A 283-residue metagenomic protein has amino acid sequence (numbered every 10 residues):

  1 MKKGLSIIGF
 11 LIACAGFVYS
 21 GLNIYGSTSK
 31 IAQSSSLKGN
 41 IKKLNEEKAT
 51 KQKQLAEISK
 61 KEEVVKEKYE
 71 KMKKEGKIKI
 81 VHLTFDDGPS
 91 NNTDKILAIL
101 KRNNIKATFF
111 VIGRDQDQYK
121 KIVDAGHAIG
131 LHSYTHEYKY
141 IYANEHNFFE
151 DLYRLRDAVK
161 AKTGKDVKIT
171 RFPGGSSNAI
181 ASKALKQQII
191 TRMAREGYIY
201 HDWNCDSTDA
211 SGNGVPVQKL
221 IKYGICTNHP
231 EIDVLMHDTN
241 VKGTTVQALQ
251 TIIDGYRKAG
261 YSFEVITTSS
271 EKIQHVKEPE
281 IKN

Functional and structural regions predicted by a protein language model:
K3-T84, P89-N103, T251-D254, A259-N283: N-terminal pre-catalytic segment of deacetylase/amide-hydrolase enzymes
F10, F17, F85, F109-F110 (+4 more regions): Phenylalanine-focused residue identity feature
E57-N147, Y153-D166, G255: Active-site beta->alpha N-cap acidic-glycine motif
K139-R257, Y261, T268, H275-I281: Catalytic domains of cell-wall/extracellular-matrix polysaccharide-remodeling enzymes, centered on de-N-acetylation
